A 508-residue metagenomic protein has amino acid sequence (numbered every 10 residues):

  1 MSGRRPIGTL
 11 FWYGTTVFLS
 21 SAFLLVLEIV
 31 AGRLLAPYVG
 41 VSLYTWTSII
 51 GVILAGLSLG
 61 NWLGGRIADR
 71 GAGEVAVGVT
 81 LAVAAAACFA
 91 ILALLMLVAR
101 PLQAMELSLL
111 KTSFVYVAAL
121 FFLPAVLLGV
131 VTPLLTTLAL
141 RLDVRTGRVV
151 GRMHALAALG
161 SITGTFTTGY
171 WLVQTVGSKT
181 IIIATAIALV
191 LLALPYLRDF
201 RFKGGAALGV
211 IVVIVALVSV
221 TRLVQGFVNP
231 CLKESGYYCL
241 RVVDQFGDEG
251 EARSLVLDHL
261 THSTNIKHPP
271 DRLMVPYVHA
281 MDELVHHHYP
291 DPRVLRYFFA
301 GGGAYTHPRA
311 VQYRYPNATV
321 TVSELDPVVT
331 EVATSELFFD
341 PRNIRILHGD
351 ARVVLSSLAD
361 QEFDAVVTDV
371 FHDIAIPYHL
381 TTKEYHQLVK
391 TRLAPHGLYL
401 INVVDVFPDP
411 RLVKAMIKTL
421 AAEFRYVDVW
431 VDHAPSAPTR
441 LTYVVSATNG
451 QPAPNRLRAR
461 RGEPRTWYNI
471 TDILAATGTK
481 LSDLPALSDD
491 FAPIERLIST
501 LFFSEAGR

Functional and structural regions predicted by a protein language model:
M1-E234, D244-E251, H259-T264, H286 (+11 more regions): Alpha-helical transmembrane segments of multi-pass membrane proteins
G250-R253, H262-I266, P454-R456, S482-L484: Short, solvent-exposed loop/turn elements at domain surfaces
T264-H288: Class I SAM-dependent methyltransferase Rossmann-like catalytic core, especially the SAM/SAH-binding loop
H268-P269, P377-L380, R411: Short, solvent-exposed loop/turn segments at secondary-structure boundaries
T330-E331: Short alpha-helix immediately C-terminal to the canonical SAM-binding loop
T334-I344: Short, conserved SAM-binding/catalytic segment of Class I S-adenosyl-L-methionine-dependent methyltransferases
V354: Short acidic active-site motifs
V445, N449-R508: SAM/dcSAM-binding transferase cores
